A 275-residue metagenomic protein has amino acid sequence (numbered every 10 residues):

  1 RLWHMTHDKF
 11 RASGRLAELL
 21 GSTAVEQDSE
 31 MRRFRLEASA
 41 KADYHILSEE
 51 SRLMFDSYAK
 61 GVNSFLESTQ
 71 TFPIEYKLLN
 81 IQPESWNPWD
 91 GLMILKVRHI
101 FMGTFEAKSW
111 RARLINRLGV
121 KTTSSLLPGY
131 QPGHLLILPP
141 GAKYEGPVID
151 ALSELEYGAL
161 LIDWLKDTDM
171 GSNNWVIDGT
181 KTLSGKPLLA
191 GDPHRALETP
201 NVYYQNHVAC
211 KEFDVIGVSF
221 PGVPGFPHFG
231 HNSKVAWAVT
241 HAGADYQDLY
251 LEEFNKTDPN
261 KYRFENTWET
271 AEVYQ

Functional and structural regions predicted by a protein language model:
R1-L188, P193-T199, K211, G217 (+1 more regions): Substrate-recognition/specificity elements adjacent to catalytic centers across diverse enzyme folds
F10, G119, E212-Q275: Compact, glycine/acidic-enriched structural inserts
D90-M102, Y203-V208, G243-Y246, L251-D258: Short secondary-structure boundary/capping segments
